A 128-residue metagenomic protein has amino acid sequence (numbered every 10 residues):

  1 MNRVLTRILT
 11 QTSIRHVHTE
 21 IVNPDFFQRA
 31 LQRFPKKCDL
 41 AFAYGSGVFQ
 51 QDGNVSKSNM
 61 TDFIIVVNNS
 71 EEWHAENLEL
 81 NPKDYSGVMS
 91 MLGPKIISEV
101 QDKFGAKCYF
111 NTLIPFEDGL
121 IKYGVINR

Functional and structural regions predicted by a protein language model:
N2-Y44: Helical scaffold of the NTase/Pol beta-like nucleotidyltransferase catalytic core
T10, I21-N23, N54-S58, I64-R128: Metal-dependent nucleotidyltransferase catalytic core
A30-T61, V67-S70: Active-site nucleotide-donor binding segment shared across nucleotidyl transfer reactions
